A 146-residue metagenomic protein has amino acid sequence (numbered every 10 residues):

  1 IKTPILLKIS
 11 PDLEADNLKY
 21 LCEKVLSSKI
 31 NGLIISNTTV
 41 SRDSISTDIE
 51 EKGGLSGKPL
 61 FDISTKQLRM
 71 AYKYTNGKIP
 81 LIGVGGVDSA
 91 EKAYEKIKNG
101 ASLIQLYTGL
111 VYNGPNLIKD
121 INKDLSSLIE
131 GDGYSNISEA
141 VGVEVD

Functional and structural regions predicted by a protein language model:
I1-P11, K73-G83: Short beta-strand/loop segments at the ligand-binding rim of alpha/beta enzyme cores
I1-P4, D12-K19, R42-S44, P59-R69 (+1 more regions): Active-site-adjacent beta->alpha loops and helix N-cap segments on the catalytic face of soluble alpha/beta enzymes
S10, G57-L60, I82-G86, Y107: Glycine- and other small-residue-rich loops at beta-strand/loop junctions that grip anionic moieties
L13-S27, K73-G77, V87-I104: Catalytic cores of alpha/beta
K24-G77: Glycine/Thr-rich beta-alpha phosphate-binding loop at enzyme active sites
G32-R42, K92-D120: Glycine-rich phosphate-binding active-site loops on the catalytic face of alpha/beta enzymes
D43-G57, L110-Y134: C-terminal helical cap(s) of enzyme catalytic domains, especially alpha/beta-barrels
S138-D146: A short, charged, Gly/Pro-tolerant segment at domain boundaries
